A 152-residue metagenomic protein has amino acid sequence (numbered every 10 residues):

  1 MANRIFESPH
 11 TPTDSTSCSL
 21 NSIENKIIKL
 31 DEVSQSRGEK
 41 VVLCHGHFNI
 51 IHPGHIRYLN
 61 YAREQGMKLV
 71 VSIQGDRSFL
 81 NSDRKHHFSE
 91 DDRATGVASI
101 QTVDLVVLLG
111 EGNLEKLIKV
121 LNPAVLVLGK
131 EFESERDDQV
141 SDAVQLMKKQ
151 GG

Functional and structural regions predicted by a protein language model:
M1-G152: Nucleotidyltransferase catalytic core that binds NTPs
